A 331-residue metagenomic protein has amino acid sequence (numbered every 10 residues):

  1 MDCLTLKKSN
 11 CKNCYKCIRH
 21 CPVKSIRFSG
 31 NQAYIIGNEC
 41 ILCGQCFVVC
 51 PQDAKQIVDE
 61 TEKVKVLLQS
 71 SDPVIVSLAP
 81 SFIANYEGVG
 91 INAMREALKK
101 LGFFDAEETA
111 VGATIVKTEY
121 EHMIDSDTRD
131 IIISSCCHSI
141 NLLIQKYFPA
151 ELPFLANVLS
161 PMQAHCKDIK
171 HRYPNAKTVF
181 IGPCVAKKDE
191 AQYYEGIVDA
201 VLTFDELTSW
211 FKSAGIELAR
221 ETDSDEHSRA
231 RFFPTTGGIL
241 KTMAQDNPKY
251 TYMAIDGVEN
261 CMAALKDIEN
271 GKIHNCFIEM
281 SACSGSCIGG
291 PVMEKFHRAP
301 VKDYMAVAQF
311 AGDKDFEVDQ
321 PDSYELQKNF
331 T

Functional and structural regions predicted by a protein language model:
D2-K8, K12-I41, Q45-T61, P291-F296: Iron-sulfur cluster-binding cysteine motifs and their immediate structural context in ferredoxin-like electron-transfer
V58-T331: Iron-sulfur-associated redox domains of electron-transfer enzymes in respiratory and anaerobic energy metabolism
